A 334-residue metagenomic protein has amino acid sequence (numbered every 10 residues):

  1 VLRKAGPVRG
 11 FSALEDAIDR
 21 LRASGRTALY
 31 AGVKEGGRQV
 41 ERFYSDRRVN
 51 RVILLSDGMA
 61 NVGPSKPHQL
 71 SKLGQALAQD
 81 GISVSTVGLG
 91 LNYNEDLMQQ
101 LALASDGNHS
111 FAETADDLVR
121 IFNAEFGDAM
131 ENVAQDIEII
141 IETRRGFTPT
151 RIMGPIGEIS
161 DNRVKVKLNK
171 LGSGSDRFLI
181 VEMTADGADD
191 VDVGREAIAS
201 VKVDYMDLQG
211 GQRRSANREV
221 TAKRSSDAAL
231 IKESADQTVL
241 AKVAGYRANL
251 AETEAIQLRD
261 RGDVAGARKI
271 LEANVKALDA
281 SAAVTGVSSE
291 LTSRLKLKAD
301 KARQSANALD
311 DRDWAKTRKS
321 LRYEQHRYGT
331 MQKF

Functional and structural regions predicted by a protein language model:
V1-D136, R163, A185-D192, D279-V284: Exposed acidic/Ser/Thr-rich ligand/metal-binding surfaces
R3, Y44-S45, R145-R151, G211-R214: Proline-centered turn/helix-capping motifs that create local helix->coil transitions or kinks
V49, A134-E138, P149-T150, S200: Exposed beta-strand and adjacent loop surfaces of beta-rich binding modules that mediate intermolecular recognition
E138-D161: A surface/secretory-pathway sequence property marking extracellular, secreted, or lumenal proteins enriched
E138-I140, K165, F178-E182, I198-K202: Beta-strand secondary-structure signal
M153-D176: Extracellular adhesion/glycan-binding regions together with long Ser/Thr- and acidic-residue-rich low-complexity tracts
N169-K170, R177-D189: Short, hydrophobic beta-strand segments
M183-F334: Long, acidic serine/threonine- and proline-rich intrinsically disordered regions
